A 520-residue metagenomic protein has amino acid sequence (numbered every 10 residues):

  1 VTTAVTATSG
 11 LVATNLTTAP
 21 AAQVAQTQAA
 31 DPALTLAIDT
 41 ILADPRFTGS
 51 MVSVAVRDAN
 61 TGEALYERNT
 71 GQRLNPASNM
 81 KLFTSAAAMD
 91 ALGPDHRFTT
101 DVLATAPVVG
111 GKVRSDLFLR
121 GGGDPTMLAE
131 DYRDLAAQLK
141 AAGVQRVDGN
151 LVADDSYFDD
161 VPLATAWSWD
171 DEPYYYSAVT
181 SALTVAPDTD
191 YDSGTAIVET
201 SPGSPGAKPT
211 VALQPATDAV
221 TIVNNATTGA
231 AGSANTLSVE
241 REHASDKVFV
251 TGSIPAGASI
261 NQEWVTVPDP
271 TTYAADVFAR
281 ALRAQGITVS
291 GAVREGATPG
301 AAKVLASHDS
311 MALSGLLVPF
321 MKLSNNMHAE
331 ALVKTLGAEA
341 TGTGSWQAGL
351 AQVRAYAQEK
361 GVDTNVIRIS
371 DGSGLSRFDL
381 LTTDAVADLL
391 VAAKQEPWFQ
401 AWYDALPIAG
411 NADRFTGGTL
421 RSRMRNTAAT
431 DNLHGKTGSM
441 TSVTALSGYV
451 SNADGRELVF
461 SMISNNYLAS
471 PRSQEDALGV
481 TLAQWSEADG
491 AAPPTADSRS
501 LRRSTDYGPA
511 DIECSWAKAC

Functional and structural regions predicted by a protein language model:
V1-A21: Secretory targeting and sorting signals
P20-A30, L36, T40-L42, A91-D363 (+3 more regions): Conserved serine DD-peptidase/penicillin-binding transpeptidase domain and beta-lactam-recognizing active-site
L42-R68: A short, well-structured edge-of-sheet supersecondary motif
V54-V56, T100-V102, S447: Short beta-strand scaffold segments in enzyme catalytic cores
G62, K81-A88, L151, L183 (+5 more regions): Residue-level preference for non-acidic, small/hydrophobic
L65-E67, E330-C520: Small-residue-rich helix-loop
E67-A87, L92: Short active-site loop at a secondary-structure junction that contains or immediately precedes the catalytic residue(s)
N69-L74, W264, S373-S376: A short glycine/serine-rich beta->alpha loop
